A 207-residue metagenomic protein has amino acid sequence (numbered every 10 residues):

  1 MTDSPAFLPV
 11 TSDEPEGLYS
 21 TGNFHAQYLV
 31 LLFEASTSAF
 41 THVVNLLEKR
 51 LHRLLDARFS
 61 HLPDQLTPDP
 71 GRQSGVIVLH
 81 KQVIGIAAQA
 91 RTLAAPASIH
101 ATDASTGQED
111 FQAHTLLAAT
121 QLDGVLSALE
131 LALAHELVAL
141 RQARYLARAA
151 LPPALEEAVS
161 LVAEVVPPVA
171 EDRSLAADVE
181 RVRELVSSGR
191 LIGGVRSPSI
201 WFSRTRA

Functional and structural regions predicted by a protein language model:
M1-A207: C-terminal auxiliary extensions adjacent to catalytic cores
